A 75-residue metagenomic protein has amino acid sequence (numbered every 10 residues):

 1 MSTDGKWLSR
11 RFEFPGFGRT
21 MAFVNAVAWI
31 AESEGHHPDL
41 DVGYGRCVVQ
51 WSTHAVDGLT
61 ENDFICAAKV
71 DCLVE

Functional and structural regions predicted by a protein language model:
M1-E75: Long, contiguous binding/interaction regions
